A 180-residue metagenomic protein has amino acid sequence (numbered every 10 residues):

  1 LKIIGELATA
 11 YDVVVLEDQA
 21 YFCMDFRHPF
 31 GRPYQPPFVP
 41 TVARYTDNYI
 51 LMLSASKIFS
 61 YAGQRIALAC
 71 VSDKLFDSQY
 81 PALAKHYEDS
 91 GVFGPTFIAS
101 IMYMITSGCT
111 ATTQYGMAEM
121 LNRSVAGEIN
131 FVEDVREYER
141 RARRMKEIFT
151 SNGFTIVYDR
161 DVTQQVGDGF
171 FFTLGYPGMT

Functional and structural regions predicted by a protein language model:
L1-T180: PLP-dependent class I/II
